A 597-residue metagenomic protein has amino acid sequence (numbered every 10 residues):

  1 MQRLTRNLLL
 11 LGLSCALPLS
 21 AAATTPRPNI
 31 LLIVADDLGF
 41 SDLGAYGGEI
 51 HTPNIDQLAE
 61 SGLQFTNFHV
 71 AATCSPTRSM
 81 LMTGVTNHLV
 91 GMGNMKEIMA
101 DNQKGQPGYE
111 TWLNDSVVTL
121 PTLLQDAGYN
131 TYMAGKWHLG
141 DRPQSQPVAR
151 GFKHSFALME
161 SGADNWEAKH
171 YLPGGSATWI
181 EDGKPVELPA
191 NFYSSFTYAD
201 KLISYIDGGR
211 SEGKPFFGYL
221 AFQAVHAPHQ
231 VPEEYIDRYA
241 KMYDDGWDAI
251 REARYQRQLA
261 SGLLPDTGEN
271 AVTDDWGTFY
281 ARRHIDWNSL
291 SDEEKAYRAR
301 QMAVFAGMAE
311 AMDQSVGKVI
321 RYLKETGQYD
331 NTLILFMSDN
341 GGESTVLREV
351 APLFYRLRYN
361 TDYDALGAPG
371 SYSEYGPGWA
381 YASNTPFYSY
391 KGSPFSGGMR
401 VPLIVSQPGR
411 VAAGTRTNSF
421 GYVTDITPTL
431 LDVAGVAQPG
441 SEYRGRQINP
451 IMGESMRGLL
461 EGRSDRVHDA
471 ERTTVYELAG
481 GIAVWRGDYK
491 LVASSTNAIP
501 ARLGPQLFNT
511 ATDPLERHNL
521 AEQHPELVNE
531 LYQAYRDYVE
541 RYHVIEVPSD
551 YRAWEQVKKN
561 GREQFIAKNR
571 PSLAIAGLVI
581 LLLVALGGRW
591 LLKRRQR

Functional and structural regions predicted by a protein language model:
M1-R6, K593-R597: Positively charged n-region of N-terminal signal peptides that target proteins for export
N7-P18: Bacterial N-terminal signal peptides
L13, A23-A501, P505, P514-Q533 (+4 more regions): Formylglycine-dependent sulfatase
G577-A585: Core hydrophobic alpha-helical transmembrane segments of single-pass membrane proteins
